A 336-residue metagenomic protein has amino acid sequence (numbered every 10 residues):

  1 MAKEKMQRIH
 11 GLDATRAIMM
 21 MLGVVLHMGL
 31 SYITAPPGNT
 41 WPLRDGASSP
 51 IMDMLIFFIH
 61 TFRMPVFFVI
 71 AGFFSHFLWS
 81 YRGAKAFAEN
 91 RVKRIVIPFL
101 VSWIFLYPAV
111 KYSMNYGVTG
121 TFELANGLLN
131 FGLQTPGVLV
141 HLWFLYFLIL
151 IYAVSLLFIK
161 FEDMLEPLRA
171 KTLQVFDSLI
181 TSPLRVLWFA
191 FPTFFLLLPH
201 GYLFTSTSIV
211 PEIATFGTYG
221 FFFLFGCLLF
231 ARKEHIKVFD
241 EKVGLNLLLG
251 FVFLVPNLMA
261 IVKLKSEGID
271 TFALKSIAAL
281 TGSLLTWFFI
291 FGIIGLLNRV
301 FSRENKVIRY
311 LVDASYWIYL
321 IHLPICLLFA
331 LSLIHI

Functional and structural regions predicted by a protein language model:
A2-K3, H60-R91, S102-G120, S155-F158 (+2 more regions): Juxtamembrane transmembrane-helix termini
A2-M19, E89, K93, F239-V252 (+1 more regions): Functional transmembrane helices that form membrane-embedded active or gating regions
A2-M6, E162-S182: Membrane-interfacial, low-structure loops and terminal tails that flank and connect transmembrane helices in multi-pass
H10-F77, I95-W103, P108, W143 (+2 more regions): Functionally critical transmembrane alpha-helices in membrane proteins and complexes, commonly lining
M52-P65, L133-F147, L184, L198-F222 (+2 more regions): Interfacial loop-to-helix transition and helix-capping segments at the boundaries of transmembrane helices
M64-P65, W79-A109, G120-I151, L245-G250 (+3 more regions): Transmembrane alpha-helical segments and their boundary/interface "anchor" motifs in multi-pass integral membrane
V255-K265, I321-S332: Hydrophobic alpha-helical transmembrane segments in multi-pass integral membrane proteins
I334-I336: Conserved small/polar residues in nucleotide/adenosyl-binding loops
